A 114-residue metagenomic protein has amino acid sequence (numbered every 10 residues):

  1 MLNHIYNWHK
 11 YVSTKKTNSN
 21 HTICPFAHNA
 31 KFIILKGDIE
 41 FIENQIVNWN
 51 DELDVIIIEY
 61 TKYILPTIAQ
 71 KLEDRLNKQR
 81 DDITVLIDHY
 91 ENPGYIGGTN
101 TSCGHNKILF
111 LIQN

Functional and structural regions predicted by a protein language model:
M1-D51: N-terminal, charge-rich interaction modules
T14-T17, T22, T61, T67 (+2 more regions): Residue-identity detector for threonine
I33-L76: Short, well-structured hydrophobic secondary-structure segments
I57-K62, E73-L109, Q113: Amphipathic alpha-helical packing elements
